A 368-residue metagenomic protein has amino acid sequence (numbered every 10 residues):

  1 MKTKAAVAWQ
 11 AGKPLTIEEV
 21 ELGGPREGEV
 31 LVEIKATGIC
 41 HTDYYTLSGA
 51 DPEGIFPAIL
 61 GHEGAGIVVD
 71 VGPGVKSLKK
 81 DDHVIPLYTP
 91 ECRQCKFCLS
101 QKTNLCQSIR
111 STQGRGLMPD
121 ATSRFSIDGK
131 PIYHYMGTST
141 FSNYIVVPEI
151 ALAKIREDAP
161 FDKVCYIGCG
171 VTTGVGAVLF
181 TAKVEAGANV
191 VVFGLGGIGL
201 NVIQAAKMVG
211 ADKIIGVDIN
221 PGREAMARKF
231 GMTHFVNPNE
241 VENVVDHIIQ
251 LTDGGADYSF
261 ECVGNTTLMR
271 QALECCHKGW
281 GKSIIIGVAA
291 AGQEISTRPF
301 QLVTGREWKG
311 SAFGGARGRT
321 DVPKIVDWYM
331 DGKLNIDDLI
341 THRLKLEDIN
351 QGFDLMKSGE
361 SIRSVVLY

Functional and structural regions predicted by a protein language model:
M1, Q250, G254, R270-E274 (+1 more regions): C-terminal hydrophobic helical "lid"/dimerization subdomain of Rossmann-like NAD(P)H-dependent oxidoreductases
G23-T37, A50-L99, N104, T112 (+1 more regions): Glycine-rich beta-strand-centered segment in the early N-terminal region that forms part of a ligand/cofactor-binding
L31, A65, V84-I85, V178 (+3 more regions): Hydrophobic beta-strand signal
Q94-F193, L334: NAD(P)H dinucleotide-binding glycine-rich loop of Rossmann-like/cofactor-binding domains, especially the beta1-alpha1
V192-L195, Q204-Q271: Adenosine-nucleotide cofactor-binding segment
L195-G196, V288: Glycine-rich Rossmann-fold phosphate-binding loop(s) that bind the pyrophosphate of adenine dinucleotide cofactors
G199-L200: N-terminal Rossmann-fold NAD(P) dinucleotide-binding loop
A211, R228, N265-K333, S361 (+1 more regions): Glycine-rich phosphate-binding loop and adjacent beta-alpha segment of Rossmann(oid) nucleotide-cofactor-binding
